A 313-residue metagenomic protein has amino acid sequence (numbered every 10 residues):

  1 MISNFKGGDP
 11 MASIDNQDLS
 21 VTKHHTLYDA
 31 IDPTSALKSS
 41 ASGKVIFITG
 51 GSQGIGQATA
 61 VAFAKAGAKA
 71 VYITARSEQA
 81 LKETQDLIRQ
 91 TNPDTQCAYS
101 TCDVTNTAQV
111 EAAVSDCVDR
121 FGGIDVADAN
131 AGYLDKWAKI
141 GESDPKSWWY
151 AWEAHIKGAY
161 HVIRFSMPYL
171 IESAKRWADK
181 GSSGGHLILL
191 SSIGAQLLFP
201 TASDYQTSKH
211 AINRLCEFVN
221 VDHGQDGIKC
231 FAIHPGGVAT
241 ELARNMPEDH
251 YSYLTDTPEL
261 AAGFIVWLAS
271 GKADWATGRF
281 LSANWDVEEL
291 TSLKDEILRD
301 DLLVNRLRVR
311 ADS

Functional and structural regions predicted by a protein language model:
K6-P10, V21-L27, A232, E248-S313: C-terminal helical subdomain
V45, S52-G54: Conserved glycine-rich cofactor-binding loop
A68-T84: Conserved glycine-rich Rossmann-like NAD(P)H-binding loop of the short-chain dehydrogenase/reductase
Q79, T101-A113, P145: The beta1-alpha1 cofactor-binding region of Rossmann-like NAD(H)/NADP(H)-dependent oxidoreductases
E111, D119, Y133-Y150, P168 (+3 more regions): Conserved mid-core segment of classical short-chain dehydrogenase/reductases
Y133, I171-Q225, G237-V238: Catalytic loop of short-chain dehydrogenase/reductase
G141-I163, L187-I188, I212: Catalytic Tyr-X3-Lys loop
I163-R164, E217: A short, exposed helix-loop element centered on a Lys and neighboring polar residues
